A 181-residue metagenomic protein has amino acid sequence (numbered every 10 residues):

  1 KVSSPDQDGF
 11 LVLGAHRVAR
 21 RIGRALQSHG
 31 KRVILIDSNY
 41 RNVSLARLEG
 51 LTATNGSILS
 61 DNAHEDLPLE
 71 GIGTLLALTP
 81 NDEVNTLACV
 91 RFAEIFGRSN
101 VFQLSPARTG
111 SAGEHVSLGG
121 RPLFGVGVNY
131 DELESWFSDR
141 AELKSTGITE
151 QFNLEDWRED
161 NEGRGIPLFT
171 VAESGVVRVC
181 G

Functional and structural regions predicted by a protein language model:
K1-G181: Cytosolic regulatory regions of ion transport systems
